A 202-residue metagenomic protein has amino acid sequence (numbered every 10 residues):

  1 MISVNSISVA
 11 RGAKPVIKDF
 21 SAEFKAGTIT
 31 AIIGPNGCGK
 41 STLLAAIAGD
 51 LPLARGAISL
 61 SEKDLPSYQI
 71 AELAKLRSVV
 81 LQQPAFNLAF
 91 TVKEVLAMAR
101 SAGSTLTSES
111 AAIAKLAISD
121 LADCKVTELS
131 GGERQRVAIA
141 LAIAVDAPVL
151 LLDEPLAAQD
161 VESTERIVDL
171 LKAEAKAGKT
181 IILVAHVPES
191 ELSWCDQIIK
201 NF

Functional and structural regions predicted by a protein language model:
A48: Helix-to-loop junction immediately C-terminal to a conserved catalytic motif
G56-D64, L73: Conserved ABC transporter NBD signature motif
T107-L121: Conserved ABC ATPase "signature" region
K125-L129, E133: Conserved ABC ATPase signature
L150-E154: Catalytic Walker B motif of ABC-type/P-loop ATPase nucleotide-binding domains
V161-S163: Helix N-cap at the start of a conserved alpha-helix in ABC-type nucleotide-binding domains
V184-H186: H-loop/switch region of ABC-family ATPase nucleotide-binding domains
